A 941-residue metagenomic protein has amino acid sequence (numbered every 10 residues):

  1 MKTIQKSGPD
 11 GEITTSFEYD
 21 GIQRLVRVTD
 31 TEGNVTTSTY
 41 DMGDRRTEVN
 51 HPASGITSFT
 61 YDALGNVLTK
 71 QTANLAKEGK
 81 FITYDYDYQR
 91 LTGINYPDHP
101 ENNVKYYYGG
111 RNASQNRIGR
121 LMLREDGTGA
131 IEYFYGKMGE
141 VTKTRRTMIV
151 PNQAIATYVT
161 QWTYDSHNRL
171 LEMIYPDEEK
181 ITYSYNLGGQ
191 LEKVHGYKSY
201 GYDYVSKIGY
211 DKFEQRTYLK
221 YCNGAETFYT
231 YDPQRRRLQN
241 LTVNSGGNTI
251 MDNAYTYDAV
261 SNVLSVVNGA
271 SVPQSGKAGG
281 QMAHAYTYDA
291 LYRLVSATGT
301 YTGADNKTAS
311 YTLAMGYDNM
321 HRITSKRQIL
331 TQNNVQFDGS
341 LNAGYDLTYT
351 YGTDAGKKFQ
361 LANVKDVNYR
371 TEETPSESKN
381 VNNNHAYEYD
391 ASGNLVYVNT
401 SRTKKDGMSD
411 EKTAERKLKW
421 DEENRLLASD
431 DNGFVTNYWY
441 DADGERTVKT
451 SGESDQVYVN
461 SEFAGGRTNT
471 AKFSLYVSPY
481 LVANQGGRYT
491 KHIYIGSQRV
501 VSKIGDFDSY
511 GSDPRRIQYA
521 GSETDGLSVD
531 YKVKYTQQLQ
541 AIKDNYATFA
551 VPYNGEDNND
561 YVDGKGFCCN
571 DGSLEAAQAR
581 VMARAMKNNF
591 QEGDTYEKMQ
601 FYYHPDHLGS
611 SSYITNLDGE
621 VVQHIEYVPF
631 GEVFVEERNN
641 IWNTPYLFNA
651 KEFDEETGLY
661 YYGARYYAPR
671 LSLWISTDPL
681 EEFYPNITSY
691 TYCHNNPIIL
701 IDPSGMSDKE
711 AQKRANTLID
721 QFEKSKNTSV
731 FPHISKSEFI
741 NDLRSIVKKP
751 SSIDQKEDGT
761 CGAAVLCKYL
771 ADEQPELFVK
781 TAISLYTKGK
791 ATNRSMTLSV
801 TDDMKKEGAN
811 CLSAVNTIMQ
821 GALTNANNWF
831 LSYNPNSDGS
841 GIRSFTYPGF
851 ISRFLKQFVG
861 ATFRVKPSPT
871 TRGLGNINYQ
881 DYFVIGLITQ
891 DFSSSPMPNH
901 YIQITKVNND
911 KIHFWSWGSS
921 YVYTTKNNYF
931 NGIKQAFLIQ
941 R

Functional and structural regions predicted by a protein language model:
T3-P9, R27-G33, E48-S54, T69-A76 (+26 more regions): Beta-turn initiation residues at beta-strand->coil junctions
G11-I13, E32-N34, A53-G55, E78-K80 (+17 more regions): Short, small/polar residue-rich loop motifs at catalytic or cofactor-binding pockets
S16-F17, S38, F59, I82-Y84 (+21 more regions): A residue-level detector for well-ordered beta-strand positions
L25, G110, S261, Y351 (+3 more regions): A motif-centric feature for acidic-aromatic and gly/ser/thr-rich catalytic loops and repeats
Y231, Y286-Y288, W420, Y440 (+7 more regions): Surface-exposed coil/loop segments, especially low-complexity Tyr/Gly/Ser/Thr-rich stretches in secreted/surface
D720-F830, N878, V884-I885: Active-site nucleophile-adjacent alpha helix/oxyanion-hole segment immediately C-terminal to the catalytic cysteine
S852-R941: Active-site signature of cysteine proteases
